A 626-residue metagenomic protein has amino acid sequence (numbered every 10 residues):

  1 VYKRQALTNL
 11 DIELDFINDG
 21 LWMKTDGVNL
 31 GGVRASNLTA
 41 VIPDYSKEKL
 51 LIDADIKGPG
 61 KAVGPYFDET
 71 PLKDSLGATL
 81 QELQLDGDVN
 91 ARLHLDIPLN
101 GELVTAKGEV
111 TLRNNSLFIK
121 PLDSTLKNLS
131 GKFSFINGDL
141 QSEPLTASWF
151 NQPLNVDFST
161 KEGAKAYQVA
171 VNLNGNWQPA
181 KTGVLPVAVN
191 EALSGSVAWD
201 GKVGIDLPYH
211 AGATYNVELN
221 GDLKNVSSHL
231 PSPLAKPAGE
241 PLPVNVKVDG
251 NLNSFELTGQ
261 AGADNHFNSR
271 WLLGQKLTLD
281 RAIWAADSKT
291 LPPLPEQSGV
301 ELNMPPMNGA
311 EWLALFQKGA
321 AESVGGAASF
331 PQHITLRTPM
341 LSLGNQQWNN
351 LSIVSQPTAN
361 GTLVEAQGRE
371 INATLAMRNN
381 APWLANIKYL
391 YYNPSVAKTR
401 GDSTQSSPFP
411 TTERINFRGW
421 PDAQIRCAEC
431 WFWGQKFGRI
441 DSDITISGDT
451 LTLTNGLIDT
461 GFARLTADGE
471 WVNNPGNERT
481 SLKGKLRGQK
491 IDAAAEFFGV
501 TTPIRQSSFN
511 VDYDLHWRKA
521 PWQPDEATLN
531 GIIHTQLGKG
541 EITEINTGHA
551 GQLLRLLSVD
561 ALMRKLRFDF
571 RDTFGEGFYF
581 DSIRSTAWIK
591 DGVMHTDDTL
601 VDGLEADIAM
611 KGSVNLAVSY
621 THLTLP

Functional and structural regions predicted by a protein language model:
K3, E13, G20, G27 (+13 more regions): Small-residue helix/turn framework positions
E13-L14, K132-F133, N245-G250, F267-Q275 (+6 more regions): Short, exposed beta-strand/loop patches in secreted or surface proteins that constitute
P98-N100: Short solvent-exposed strand-capping/beta-turn motif centered on an Asx-Ser/Thr pair
L112-N114, E240-G250: Short secondary-structure subsegments characteristic of cysteine-rich extracellular domains
P121-S124, L234, G548: Outer-membrane beta-barrel translocator domains and adjoining extracellular loop/strand segments of Gram-negative
L252-V324: Long, domain-scale non-catalytic interaction/scaffolding regions in large secretory-pathway and trafficking proteins
W312, G319-A328, F409-R418: N-terminal leader/targeting segments and the immediate start of mature chains
